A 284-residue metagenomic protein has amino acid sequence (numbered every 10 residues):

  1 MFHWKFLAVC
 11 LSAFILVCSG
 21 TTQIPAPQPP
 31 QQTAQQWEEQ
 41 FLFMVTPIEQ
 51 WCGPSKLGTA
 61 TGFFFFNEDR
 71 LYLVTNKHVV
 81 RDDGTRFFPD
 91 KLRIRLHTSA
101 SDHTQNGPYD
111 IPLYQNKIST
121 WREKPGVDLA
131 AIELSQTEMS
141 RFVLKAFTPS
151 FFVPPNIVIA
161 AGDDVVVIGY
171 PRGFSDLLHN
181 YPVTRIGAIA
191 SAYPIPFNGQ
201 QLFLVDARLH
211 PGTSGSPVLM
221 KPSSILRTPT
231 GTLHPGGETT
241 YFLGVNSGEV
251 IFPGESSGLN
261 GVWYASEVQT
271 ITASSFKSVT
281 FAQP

Functional and structural regions predicted by a protein language model:
M1-A8: Bacterial N-terminal signal peptides that target proteins for export
A8-V17: Bacterial N-terminal signal peptides
I24-N67, L73, V127-A130: N-terminal activation segment of mature serine protease catalytic domains
V45-T46, Q50, T59, F66-E68 (+8 more regions): Serine endopeptidase catalytic core focused on the charge-relay Asp
D69-Y72, V80-D82: Primarily extracytoplasmic ectodomains and periplasmic/lumenal surface modules that are beta-strand-rich
Q201, S214, G236-L243: A short pocket-lining beta-strand/turn micro-motif at the edge of beta-sheets
S224-T239: Short mixed-charge
V279-P284: C-terminal recognition in membrane/secretory proteostasis and scaffolding
